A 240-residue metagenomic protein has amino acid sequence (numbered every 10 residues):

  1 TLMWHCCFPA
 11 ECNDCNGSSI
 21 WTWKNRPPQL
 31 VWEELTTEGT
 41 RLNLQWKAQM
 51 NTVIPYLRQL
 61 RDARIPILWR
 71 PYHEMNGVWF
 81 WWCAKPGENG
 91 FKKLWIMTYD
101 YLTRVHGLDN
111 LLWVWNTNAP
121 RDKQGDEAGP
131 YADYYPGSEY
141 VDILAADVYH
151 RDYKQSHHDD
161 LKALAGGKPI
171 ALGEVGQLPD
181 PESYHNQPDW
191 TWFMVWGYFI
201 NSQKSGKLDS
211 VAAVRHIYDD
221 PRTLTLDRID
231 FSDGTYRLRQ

Functional and structural regions predicted by a protein language model:
T1, D62-L68, H106-W113, E139-D142 (+2 more regions): Loop/turn elements at helix/coil->beta-strand transitions in domains of secreted/extracellular proteins
T1-L108: Substrate-binding cleft of extracellular glycoside hydrolase catalytic domains
H5-C7, Y72-E74, N116-P120, A146-R151 (+2 more regions): Active-site beta-loop-alpha junctions enriched in small/polar residues
Q49-T52, G87-V105, S156-G173, L178-Y184: Long, well-ordered alpha-helical scaffolding segments within enzyme catalytic domains, especially pronounced
T52-P55, T117-Y135, D152-D160, V175-S183: Alpha-helical scaffolding within the catalytic cores of extracellular/periplasmic polymer-degrading hydrolases
R70-Y72, W95-G129, K168-L178: Aromatic-lined carbohydrate-recognition surfaces of secreted/lumenal glycan-active proteins
Y131-D152, W196: Aromatic- and acid-rich polysaccharide-binding/catalytic face of secreted or lumenal carbohydrate-active enzymes
K168-Q240: Substrate-binding cleft of secreted/luminal carbohydrate-active enzymes
